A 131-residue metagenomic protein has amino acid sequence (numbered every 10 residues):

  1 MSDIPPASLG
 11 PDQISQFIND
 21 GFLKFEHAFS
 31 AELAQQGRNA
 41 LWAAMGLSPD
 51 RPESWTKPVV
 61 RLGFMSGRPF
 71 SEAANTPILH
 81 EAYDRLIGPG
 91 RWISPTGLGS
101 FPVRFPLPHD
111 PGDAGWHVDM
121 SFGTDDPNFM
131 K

Functional and structural regions predicted by a protein language model:
M1-D20, E26-M130: Non-heme Fe(II)-dependent double-stranded beta-helix
